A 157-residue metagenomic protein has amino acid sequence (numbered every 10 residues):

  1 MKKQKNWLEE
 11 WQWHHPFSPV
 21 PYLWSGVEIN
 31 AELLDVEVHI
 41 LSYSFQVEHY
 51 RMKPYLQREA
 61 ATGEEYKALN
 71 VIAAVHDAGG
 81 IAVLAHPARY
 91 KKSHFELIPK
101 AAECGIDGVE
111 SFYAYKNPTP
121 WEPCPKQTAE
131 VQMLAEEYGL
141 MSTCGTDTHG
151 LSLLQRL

Functional and structural regions predicted by a protein language model:
K2-W24, T119-T143: Short acidic, glycine/proline-enriched helix-loop-strand junctions
K3-C104: Extended substrate/RNA-proximal surfaces in nucleic-acid metabolism proteins
E28-I29, P87, Y113, T146-T148: Active-site metal-binding loops of divalent metal-dependent hydrolases
D35-I40, K92-P99, T119-A129, L151-L157: Histidine/acidic-residue-rich catalytic or RNA/ligand-binding cores of hydrolases and nuclease-related proteins
V83-R89, D107-W121: Active-site core of metal-dependent hydrolases
I98-K116, R156-L157: Structural recognition of alpha->loop->beta junctions
L140-Q155: Short acidic/histidine-rich active-site segments
